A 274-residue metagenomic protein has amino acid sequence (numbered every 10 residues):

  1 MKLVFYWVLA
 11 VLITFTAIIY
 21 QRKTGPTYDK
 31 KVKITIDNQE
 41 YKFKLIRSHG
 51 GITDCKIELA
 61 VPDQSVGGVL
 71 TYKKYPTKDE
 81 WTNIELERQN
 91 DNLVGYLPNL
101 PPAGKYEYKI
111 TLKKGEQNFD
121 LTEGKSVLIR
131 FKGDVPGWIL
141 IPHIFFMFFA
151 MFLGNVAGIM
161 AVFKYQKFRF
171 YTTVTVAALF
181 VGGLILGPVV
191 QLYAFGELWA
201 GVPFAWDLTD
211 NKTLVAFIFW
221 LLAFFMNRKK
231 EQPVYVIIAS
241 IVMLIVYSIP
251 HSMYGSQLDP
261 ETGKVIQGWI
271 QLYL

Functional and structural regions predicted by a protein language model:
M1-F148, G154, A161-K164, Q232 (+2 more regions): Glycan-association/targeting regions that enable binding to alpha-glucans and other polysaccharides
L3, A150-G182, F195: Juxtamembrane interface at the cytosolic side of transmembrane helices
P136-P142, E197-D210: Non-cytosolic membrane-interface motifs at loop->transmembrane helix junctions
M147-L153, T175-G187, N211-F219: Generic alpha-helical transmembrane segments
I159-F163, D207, L222-R228: Hydrophobic alpha-helical transmembrane segments
Y171-L186, I238-Y247: Transmembrane alpha-helical segments of multi-pass membrane proteins
P188-W199, S252-Y254: Juxtamembrane "helix-exit" motif on the non-cytosolic side of transmembrane helices
T213-L274: Generic detector of multi-pass transmembrane helix bundles and their immediately adjacent loops in polytopic membrane
